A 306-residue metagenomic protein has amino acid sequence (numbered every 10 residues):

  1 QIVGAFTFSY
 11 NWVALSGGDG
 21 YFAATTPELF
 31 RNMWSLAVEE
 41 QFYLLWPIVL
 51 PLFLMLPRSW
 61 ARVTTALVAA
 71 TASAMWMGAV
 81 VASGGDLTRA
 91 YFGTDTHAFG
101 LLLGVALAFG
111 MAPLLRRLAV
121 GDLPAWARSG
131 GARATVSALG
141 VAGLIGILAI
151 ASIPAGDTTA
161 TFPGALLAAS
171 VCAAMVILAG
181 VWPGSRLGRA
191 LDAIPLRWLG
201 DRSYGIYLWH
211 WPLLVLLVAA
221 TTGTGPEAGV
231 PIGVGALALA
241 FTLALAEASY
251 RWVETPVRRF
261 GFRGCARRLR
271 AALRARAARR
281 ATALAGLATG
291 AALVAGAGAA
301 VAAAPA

Functional and structural regions predicted by a protein language model:
Q1-C265: Membrane-interface helix/loop caps of multi-pass membrane proteins
P256-T282: Membrane-interfacial segments at transmembrane helix termini in multi-pass membrane proteins
R274-P305: Internal/C-terminal transmembrane anchor helices
